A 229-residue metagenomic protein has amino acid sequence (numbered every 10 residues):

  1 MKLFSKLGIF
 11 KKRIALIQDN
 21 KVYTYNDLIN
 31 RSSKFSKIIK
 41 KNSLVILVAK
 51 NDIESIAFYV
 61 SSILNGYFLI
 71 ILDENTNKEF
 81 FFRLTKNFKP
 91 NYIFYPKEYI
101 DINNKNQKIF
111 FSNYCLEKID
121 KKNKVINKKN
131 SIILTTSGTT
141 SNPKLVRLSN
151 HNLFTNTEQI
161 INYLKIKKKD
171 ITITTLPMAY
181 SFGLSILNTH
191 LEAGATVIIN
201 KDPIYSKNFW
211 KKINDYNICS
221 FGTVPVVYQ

Functional and structural regions predicted by a protein language model:
M1-R13, K128-S131: A short N-terminal helical cap/helix-turn-helix that marks the beginning of AMP-binding/adenylate-forming
F4-S5, I53-I71, F82, I160-N162 (+1 more regions): Hydrophobic alpha-helical segments in the ANL/AMP-binding
I9-I39, F81-F82, L148-H151: Conserved AMP-binding/adenylate-forming core of the ANL superfamily
K21, F35-N75, T175-P177: Conserved AMP-binding/adenylate-forming
T24-Y25, S131-E158: Conserved AMP-binding A3 loop
F82, N103-S131: Flexible, low-complexity linker/hinge segments
E98-Y99, I204, N217-Q229: Adenylate-forming
F154-I171, S181-S220: Conserved AMP-binding/adenylation subdomain of ANL enzymes
